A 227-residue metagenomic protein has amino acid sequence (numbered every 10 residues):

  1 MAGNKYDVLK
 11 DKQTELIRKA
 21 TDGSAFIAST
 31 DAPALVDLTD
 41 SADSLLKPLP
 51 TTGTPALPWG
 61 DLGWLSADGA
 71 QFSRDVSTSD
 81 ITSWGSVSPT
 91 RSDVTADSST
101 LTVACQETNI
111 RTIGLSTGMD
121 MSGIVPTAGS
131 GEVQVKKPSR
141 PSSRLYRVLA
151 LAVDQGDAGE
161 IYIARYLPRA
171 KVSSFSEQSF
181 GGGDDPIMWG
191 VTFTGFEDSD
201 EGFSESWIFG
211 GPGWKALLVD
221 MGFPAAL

Functional and structural regions predicted by a protein language model:
A2-L227: Signature of extracytoplasmic/envelope-associated structural regions
